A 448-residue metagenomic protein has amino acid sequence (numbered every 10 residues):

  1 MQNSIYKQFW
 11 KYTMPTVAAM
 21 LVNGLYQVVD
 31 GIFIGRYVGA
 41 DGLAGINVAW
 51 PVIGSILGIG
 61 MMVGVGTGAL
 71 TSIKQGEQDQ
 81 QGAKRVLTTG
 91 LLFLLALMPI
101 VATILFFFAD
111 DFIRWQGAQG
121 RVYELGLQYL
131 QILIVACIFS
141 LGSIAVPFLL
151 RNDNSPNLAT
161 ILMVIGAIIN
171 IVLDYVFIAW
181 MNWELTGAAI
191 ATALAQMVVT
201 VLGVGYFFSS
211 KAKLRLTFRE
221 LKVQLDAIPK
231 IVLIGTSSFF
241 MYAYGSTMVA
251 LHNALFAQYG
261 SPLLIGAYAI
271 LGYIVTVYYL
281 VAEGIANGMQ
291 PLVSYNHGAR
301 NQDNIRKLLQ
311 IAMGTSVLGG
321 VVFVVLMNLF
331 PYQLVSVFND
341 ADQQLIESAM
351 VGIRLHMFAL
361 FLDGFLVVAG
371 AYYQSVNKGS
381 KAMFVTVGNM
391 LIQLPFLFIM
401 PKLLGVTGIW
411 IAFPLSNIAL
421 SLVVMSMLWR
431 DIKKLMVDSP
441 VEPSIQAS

Functional and structural regions predicted by a protein language model:
M1-T13, T71-I138, W180-T236, V293-A359 (+1 more regions): Short alpha-helical transmembrane segments in multi-pass integral membrane proteins
M1-Y37, P51-G66, L70, L95-A102 (+4 more regions): N-terminal transmembrane alpha-helices
K11-D30, I132, G166, A195-V199 (+4 more regions): Transmembrane helical elements of multi-pass membrane transporters/channels
T16, M20, I32, R36 (+17 more regions): Transmembrane alpha-helix boundary and packing residues in multipass membrane permease domains and related
L25-L43, I113-G120, V176-W183, A243-Y273 (+4 more regions): Helix-terminus/linker motif at the lipid-water interface of multi-pass membrane proteins
A40-P51, G126, L130, A189 (+2 more regions): Small-residue hotspots at the loop-to-helix junctions and early N-terminal turns of transmembrane alpha-helices
L43-T103, S140-A159, N253, A267-V325 (+3 more regions): Small-residue-rich hydrophobic transmembrane alpha-helices
G64, L133-R151, A159-A167, A188-V201 (+4 more regions): Short runs within selected transmembrane alpha-helices of multi-pass transporters and secretion channels
